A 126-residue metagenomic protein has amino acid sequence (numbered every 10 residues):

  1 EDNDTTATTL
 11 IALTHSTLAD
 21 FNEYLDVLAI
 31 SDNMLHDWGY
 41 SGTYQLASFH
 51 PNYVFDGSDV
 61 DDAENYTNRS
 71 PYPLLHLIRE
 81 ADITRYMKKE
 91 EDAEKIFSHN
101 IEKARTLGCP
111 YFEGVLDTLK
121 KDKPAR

Functional and structural regions predicted by a protein language model:
E1-R126: Expand to "…catalyze enediolate/carbanion chemistry for C-C bond making/breaking, isomerization, decarboxylation
